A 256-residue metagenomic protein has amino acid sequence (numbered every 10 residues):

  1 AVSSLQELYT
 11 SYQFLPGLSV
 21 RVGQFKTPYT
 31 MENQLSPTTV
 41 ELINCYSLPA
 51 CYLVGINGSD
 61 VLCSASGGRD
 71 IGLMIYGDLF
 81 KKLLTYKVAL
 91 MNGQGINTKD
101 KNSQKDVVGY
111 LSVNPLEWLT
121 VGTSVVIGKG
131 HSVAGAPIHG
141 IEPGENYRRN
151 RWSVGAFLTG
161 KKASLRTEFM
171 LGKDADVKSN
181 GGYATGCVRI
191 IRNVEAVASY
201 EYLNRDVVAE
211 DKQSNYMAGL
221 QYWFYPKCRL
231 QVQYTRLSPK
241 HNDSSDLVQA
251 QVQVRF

Functional and structural regions predicted by a protein language model:
A1, L53, S59-S66, I96-D100 (+4 more regions): Outer-membrane beta-barrel domain signature
A1-G93, S103-V108, S112-V121, V125 (+3 more regions): Outer membrane beta-barrel
V2-Q6, G67-I71, S103-V107, R148-W152 (+3 more regions): Residues that define the transmembrane beta-barrel architecture of outer-membrane proteins
P37-I43, Q104-V107, I138-I141, Q213-Y216 (+1 more regions): Flexible, surface-exposed loop regions and adjacent strand-edge segments of Gram-negative outer-membrane beta-barrel
L79-K81, L158-K162, F256: A generic beta-sheet turn/junction motif
S112-D206: Detector for outer-membrane/organellar transmembrane beta-barrel domains, recognizing the amphipathic beta-strand
C187, N193-Q231: Outer membrane beta-barrel transmembrane domains
Y222-F224, C228-R229, S244-F256: Outer-membrane beta-barrel "beta-signal"
